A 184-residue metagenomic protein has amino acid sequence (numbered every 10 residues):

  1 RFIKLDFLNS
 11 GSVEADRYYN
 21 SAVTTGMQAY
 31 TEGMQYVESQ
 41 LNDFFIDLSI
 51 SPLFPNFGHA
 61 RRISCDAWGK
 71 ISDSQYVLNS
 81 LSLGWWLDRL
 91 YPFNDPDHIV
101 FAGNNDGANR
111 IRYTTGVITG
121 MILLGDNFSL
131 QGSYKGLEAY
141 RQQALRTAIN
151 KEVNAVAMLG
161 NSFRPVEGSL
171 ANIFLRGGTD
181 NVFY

Functional and structural regions predicted by a protein language model:
R1, N9-M27: The substrate-binding groove and active-site-proximal loops of carbohydrate-active enzymes, especially glycoside
F7-N9, S129: A mature extracytoplasmic/lumenal domain signature
M27-L137: Glycan-recognition surfaces
G116-T119, L124, S162-Y184: Carbohydrate-binding surface patches
A139-V156, G160-R164, Y184: Structured C-terminal cap/extension of enzyme domains
